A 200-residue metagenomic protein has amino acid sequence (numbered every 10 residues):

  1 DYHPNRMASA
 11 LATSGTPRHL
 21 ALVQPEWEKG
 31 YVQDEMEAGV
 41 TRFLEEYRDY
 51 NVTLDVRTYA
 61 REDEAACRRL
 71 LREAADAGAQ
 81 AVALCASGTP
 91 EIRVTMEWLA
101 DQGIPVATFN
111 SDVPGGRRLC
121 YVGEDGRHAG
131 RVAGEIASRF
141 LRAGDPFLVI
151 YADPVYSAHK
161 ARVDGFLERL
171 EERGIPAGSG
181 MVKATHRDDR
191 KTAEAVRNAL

Functional and structural regions predicted by a protein language model:
D1-T16: N-terminal helix-turn-helix DNA-binding module of bacterial transcription factors
T13-T16, D76, S138-F147: Glycine-rich phosphate/diphosphate-binding loops that line cofactor/substrate pockets in enzymes
S14-W27: Interdomain hinge and pocket-entrance segments immediately C-terminal to HTH DNA-binding domains
L22-V23, A74, G78-A86, P105-F109 (+3 more regions): Periplasmic-binding protein-like
Q24-E35, D55-C67, S87-G88, S111 (+3 more regions): Hinge/beta->alpha junction and helix N-cap segments in small-molecule ligand-binding domains
T41-D55, E172-G174: Signal peptide-proximal N-terminal region of secreted/periplasmic/extracellular or secretory-lumen proteins
A65-D76, R93, E97, R131 (+2 more regions): Amphipathic, non-transmembrane alpha-helical secondary structure
S87-H128: Flexible loop/hinge segments that line or gate small-molecule binding clefts
